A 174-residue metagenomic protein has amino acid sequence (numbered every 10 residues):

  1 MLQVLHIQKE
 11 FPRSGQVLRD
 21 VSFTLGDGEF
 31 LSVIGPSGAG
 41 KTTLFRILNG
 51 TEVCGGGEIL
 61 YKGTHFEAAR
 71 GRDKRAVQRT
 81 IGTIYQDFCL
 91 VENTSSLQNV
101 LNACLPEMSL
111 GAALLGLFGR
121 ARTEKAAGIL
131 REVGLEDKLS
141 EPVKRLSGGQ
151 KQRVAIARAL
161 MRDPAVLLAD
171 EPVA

Functional and structural regions predicted by a protein language model:
M1-V4, K9-D20, D27, R70-G71: A short, flexible loop at the N-terminus of ABC-type nucleotide-binding domains that lies
I34-P36: The feature captures the beta-strand-to-loop junction immediately N-terminal to the Walker
N49: Helix-to-loop junction immediately C-terminal to a conserved catalytic motif
H65-G82, A112-R120: ABC ATPase NBD coupling module
P142-L146, Q150: Conserved ABC ATPase signature
D163: Conserved catalytic motifs of ABC-family nucleotide-binding domains
L167-D170: Catalytic Walker B motif of ABC-type/P-loop ATPase nucleotide-binding domains
